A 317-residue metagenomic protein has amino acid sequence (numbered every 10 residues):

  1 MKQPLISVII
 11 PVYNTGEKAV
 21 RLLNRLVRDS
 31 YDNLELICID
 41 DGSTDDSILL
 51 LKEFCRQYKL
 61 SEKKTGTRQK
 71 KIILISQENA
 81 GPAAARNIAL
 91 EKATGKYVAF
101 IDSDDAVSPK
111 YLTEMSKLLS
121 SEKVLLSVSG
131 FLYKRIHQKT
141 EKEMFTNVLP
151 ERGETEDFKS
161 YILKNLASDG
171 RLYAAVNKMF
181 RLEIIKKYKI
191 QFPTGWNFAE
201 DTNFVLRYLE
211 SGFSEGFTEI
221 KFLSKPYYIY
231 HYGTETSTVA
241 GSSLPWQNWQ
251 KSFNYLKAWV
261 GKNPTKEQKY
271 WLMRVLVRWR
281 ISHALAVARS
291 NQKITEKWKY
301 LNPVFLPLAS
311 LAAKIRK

Functional and structural regions predicted by a protein language model:
M1-R28: N-proximal low-complexity "stem/linker" segments adjacent to membrane-targeting elements
P4-S7, E35, N203: Cell-envelope/extracellular polymer assembly enzymes that use nucleotide-activated donors
L23-S76, S120: Acidic donor-binding segment of Leloir-type glycosyltransferases
R68, L74-A93: Glycine-rich, basic loop-to-helix element that forms the pyrophosphate-binding segment of sugar-nucleotide handling
K70, S108, T113-I190: Flexible acidic/His/Gly-enriched loops in nucleotide-sugar-dependent glycosyltransferase catalytic domains
V98: Short aromatic/hydrophobic "clamp" motif used to bind/position activated sugar donors
F158-G241: Conserved nucleotide-sugar donor-binding catalytic segment
K221-K317: C-terminal subregions of glycosyltransferases and related glycan-biosynthesis enzymes
